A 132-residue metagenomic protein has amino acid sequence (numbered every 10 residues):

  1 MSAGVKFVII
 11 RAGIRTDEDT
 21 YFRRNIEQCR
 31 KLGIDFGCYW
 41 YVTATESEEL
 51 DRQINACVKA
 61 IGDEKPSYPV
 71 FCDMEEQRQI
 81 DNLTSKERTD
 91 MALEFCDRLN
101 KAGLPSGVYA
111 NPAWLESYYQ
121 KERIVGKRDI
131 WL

Functional and structural regions predicted by a protein language model:
M1-Y39: N-terminal carbohydrate-binding/catalytic regions of secreted carbohydrate-active enzymes
S2, N55-V70, Q77-L132: Surface-exposed substrate-engagement region within the catalytic domains of secreted or surface-exposed extracellular
F7, G13-D17, F36, V42-E48 (+3 more regions): Solvent-exposed loop/turn segments at secondary-structure junctions within structured extracellular/periplasmic domains
T20-Y21, A44-V58: Glycine-rich anion/phosphate-binding loops
R30, S47-E48, E122: Amphipathic alpha-helical interaction segments
